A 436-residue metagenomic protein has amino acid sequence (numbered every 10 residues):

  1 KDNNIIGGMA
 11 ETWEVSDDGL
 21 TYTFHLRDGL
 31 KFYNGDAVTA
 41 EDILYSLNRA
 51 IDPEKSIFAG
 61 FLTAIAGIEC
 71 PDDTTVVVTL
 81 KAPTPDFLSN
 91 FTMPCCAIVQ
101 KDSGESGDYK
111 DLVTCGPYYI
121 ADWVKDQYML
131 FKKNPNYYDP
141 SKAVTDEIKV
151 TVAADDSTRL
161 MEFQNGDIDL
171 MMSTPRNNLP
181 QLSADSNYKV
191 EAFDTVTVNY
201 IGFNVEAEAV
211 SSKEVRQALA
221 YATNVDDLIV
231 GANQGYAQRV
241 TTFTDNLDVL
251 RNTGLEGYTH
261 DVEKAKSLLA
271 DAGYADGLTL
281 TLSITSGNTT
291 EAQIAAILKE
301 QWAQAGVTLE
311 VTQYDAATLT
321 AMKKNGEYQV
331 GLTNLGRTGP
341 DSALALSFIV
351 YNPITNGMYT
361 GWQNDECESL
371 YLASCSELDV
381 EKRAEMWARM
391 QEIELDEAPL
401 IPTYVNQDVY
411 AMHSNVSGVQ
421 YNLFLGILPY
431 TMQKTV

Functional and structural regions predicted by a protein language model:
K1-D17, M93-G116, I120-D122, N136-T145 (+8 more regions): Short, solvent-exposed loop/beta-turn-alpha elements that line the ligand-binding surface or hinge of extracytoplasmic
E11-K55, P71, V77, A209-S211: Aromatic- and charge-enriched surface segment that lines or borders ligand/interaction sites
E14, D18, H25, G60-K101: Surface-exposed binding/hinge segments that line and control ligand-binding clefts or catalytic entry sites
G35-A37, S157-D167, A184-D185, K213-E214 (+2 more regions): Short helices/loops that flank or line small-molecule/ion binding pockets
T39-S46, D73-T79, G116-P117, T145-E147 (+4 more regions): Alpha-helical secondary-structure segments
K132-K133, E191, S211-E300, R389 (+1 more regions): Append "and occasionally in soluble cytosolic enzymes with long acidic Gly/Pro-rich linkers
N136-Q181, T308: Ligand-site clamp/hinge motif
A270-T338, D408: Ligand/substrate-recognition segments at binding pockets and active sites
